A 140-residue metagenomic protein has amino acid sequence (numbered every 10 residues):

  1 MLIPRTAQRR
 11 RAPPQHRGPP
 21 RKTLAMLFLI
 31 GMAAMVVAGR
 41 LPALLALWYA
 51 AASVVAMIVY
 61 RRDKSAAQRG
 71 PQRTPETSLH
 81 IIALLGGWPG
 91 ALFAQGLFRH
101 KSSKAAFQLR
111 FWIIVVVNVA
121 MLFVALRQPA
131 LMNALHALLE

Functional and structural regions predicted by a protein language model:
I3-H16, L45, Q72-T74: Short juxtamembrane and helix-loop transition motifs at transmembrane-helix boundaries in membrane proteins
Q15-M26, A83-G86, R110-V117: Select subsegments of transmembrane alpha-helices in polytopic membrane proteins, especially boundary-proximal
R21-V37, N118-L126: Hydrophobic core of alpha-helical transmembrane segments in multi-pass integral membrane proteins
L27-G31, L47-I58, I82, I113-A120: Lipid-exposed faces of alpha-helical membrane segments in multi-pass integral membrane proteins
M35-A66: Active-site-proximal helix-loop elements at catalytic-domain edges
P71-A83, S102, A106, I113: Juxtamembrane helix-capping/reentrant segments at transmembrane boundaries
T77-L97: Hydrophobic, aromatic-rich membrane-embedded alpha-helical segments
V124-E140: Juxtamembrane boundary at the C-terminal end of a transmembrane helix
